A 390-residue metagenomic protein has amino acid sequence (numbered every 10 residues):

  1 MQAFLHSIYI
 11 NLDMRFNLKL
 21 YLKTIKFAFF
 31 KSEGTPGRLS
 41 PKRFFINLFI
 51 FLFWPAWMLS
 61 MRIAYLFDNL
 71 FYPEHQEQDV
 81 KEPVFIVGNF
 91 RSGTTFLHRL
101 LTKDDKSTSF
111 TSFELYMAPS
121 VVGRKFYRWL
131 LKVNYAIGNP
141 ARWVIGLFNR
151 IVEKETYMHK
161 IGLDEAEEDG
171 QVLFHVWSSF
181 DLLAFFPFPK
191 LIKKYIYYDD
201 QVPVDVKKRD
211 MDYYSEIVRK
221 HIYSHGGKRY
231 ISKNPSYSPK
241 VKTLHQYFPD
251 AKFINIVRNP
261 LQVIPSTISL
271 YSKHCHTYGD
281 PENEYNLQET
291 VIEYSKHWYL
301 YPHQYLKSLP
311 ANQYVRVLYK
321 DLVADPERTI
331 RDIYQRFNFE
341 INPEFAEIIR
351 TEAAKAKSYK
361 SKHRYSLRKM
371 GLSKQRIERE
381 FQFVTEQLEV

Functional and structural regions predicted by a protein language model:
I8-S60, E74-H75, K193-M211, V218-H225 (+2 more regions): PAPS-dependent sulfotransferases, especially Golgi type II membrane carbohydrate sulfotransferases
I63-I86, M117-P119, R124-Y127: N-terminal signal-anchor transmembrane helix
I86-T102: Glycine-rich phosphate-binding P-loop
V87-N89, I231-P235, Y319: Short His-Asn-centered micro-motif
D104-F113: Post-Walker A helix-loop "phosphate-sensing" segment adjacent to the P-loop in P-loop NTPases
Y116-Y230: PAPS-dependent sulfation machinery
K233, L244-S269: Conserved phosphate-donor/acceptor-positioning beta-strand/loop module used by diverse small-molecule
Y237-V241, L261-I264, V323-P326: Flexible loop/turn segments at secondary-structure boundaries
